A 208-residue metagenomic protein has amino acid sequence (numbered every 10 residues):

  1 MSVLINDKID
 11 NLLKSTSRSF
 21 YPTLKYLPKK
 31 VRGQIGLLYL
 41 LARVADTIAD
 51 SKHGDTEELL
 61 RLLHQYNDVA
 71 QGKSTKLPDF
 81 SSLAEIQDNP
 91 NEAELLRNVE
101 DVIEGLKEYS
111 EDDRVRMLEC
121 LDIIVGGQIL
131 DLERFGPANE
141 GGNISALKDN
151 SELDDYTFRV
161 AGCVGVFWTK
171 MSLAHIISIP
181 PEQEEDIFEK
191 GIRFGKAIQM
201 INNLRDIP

Functional and structural regions predicted by a protein language model:
M1-P208: Acidic catalytic motifs of isoprenoid enzymes
